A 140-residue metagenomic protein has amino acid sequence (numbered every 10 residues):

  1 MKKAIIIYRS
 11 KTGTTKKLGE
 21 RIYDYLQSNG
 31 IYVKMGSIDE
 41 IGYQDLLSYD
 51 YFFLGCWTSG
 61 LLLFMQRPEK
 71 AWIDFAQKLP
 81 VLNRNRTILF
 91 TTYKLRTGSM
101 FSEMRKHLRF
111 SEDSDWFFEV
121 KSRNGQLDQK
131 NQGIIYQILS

Functional and structural regions predicted by a protein language model:
M1-I5: Extreme N-terminal starter segment of soluble prokaryotic enzymes
I7-R9, F90: Short hydrophobic segments within beta-strands
T14-K17, Y23-I38, S48-S140: FMN-binding flavodoxin-like domain, especially the glycine-rich phosphate-binding loop
E40-G42: A short, well-ordered alpha-helical element
